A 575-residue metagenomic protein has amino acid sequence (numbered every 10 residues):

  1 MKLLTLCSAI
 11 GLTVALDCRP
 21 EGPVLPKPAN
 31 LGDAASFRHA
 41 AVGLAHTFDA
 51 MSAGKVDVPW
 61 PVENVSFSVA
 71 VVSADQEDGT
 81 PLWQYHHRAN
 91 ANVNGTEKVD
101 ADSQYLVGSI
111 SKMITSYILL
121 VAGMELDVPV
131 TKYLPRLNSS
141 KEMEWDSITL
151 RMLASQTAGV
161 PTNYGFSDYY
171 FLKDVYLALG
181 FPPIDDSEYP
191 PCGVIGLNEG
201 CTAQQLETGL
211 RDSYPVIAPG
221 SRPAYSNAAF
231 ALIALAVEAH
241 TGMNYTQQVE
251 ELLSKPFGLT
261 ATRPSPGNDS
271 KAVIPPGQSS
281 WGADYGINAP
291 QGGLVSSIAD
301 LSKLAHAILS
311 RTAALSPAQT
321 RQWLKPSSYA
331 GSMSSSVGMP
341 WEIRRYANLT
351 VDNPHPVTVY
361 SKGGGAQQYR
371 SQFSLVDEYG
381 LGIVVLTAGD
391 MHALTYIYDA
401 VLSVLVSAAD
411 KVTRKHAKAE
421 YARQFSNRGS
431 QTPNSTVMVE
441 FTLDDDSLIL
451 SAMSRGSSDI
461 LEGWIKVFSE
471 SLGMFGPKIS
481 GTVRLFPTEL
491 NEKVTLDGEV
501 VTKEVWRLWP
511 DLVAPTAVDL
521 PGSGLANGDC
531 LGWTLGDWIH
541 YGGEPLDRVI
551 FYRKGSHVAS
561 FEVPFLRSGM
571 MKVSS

Functional and structural regions predicted by a protein language model:
M1-A15: Fungal secretory targeting signals
L16-A89, D102, A283-S575: Catalytic loop of the DD-peptidase/beta-lactamase superfamily, centered on the K-T-G motif and neighboring
G22-L31, P61-E63, S73, W83-S226 (+2 more regions): Active-site-proximal loop and beta-strand segments within enzyme catalytic domains
A45, D49, L120, T131 (+8 more regions): Non-transmembrane alpha-helical segments in soluble domains of secreted/periplasmic/extracellular proteins
D100, Y105, Y133-R136, P215-I217 (+6 more regions): "… SH3/SAM/PH, and C2H2 zinc fingers" -> "… SH3/SAM/PH, FHA domains, and C2H2 zinc fingers"
M113-S116, A229-A234, S302: Well-ordered alpha-helical segments within folded domains of soluble proteins
V121-E125, E238-T246, K255-T262, A307-L315: Bacterial peptidoglycan biogenesis and beta-lactam-recognition machinery
L253-R263, W323-G331: Long, well-ordered core segments of solenoidal/helical folds
